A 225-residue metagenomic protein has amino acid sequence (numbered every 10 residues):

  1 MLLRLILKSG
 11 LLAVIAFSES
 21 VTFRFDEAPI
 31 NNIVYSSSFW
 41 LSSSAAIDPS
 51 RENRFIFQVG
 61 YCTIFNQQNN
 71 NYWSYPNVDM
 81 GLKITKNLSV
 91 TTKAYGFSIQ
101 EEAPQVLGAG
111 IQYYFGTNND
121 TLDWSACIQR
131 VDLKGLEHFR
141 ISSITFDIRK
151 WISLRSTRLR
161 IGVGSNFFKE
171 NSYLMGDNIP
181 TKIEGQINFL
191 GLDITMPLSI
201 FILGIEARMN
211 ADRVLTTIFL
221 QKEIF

Functional and structural regions predicted by a protein language model:
L2, L122, I200-F201, R213: Disordered, low-complexity tails and leader-like regions
L2-L12: Sec-dependent signal peptide recognition, specifically the positively charged N-region followed immediately by
V14-S18: Sec/Tat signal peptide C-region and signal peptidase I cleavage site
E19-I56, G60-T63, Q68-N71, L136-I202 (+2 more regions): Outer-membrane beta-barrel transmembrane domain signature
C62-L122, Q129-R130: Glycine- and aromatic-enriched membrane insertion/assembly motifs of diderm outer-membrane and organelle channel
P76-N77, L82, A94-G96, E101-E102 (+6 more regions): Outer-membrane beta-barrel domain signature
N77-D79, G108-G110, T145-D147, F189-D193 (+1 more regions): Membrane-embedded beta-strand positions in outer-membrane beta-barrel channels/transporters
